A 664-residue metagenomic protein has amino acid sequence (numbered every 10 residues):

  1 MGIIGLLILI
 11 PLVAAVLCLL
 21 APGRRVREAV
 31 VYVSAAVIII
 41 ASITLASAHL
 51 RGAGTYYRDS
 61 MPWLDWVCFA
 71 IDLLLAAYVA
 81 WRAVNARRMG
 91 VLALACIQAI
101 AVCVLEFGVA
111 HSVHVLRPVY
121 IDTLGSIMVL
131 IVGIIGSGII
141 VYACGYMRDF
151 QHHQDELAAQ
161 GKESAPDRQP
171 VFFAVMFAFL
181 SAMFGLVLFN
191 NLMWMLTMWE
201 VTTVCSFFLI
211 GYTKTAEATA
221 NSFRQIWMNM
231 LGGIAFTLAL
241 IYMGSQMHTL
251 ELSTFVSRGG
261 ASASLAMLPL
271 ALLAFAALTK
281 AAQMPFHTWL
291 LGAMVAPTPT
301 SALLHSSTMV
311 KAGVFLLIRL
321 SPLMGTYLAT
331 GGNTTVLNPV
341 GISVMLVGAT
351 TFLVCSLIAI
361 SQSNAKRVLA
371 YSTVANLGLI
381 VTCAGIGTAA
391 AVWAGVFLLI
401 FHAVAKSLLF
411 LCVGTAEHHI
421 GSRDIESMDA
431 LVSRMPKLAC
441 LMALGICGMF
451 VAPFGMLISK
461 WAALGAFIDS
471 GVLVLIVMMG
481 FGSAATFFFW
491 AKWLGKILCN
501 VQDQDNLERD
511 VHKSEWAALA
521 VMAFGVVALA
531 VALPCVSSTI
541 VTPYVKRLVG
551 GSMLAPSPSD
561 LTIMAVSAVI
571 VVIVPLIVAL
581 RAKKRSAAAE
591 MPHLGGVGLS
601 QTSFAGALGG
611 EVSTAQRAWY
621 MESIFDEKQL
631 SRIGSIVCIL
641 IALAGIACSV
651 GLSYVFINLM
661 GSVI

Functional and structural regions predicted by a protein language model:
G2-L6, V13-A174, E251-S257, T288 (+5 more regions): Transmembrane helix-loop-helix hairpins at membrane boundaries of multipass inner-membrane proteins
R25-A35, V84-A95, A220-M230, A302 (+3 more regions): Alpha-helical transmembrane segments and their helix-start/interface "positive-inside/aromatic belt" motifs in integral
V33-A46, A80-V84, C96-Q98, G232-L240 (+3 more regions): Hydrophobic alpha-helical membrane-insertion segments
T55-S60, S253-R258, L328-N333, A462 (+3 more regions): Membrane-interfacial helical/loop segments at transmembrane boundaries in membrane proteins
V119, G125-V132, L265-A277, I476-S483 (+1 more regions): Hydrophobic alpha-helical transmembrane segments
G138-D155, K162-M195, V204-N506, D510: Hydrophobic transmembrane alpha-helices and their helix-loop junctions in integral membrane proteins
L186-M195, W199, I446-A462, A523-K546 (+1 more regions): Alpha-helical transmembrane segments and their membrane-interface junctions in multi-pass membrane proteins
V536-A565, L580-I664: Aromatic-capped, Gly/Pro-kinked transmembrane alpha-helices
